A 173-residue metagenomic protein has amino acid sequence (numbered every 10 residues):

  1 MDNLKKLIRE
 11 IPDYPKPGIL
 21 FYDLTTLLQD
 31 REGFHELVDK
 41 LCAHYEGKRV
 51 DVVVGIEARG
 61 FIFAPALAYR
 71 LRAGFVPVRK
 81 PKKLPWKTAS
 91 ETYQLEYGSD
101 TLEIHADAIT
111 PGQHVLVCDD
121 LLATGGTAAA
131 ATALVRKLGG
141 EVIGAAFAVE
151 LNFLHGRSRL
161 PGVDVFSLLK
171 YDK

Functional and structural regions predicted by a protein language model:
M1-V50: Active-site-facing substrate-recognition patch
L4-L7, A129-K173: PRPP-dependent phosphoribosyltransferase catalytic core
G18, V53, F75, A145: Residue-level signature of catalytic and energy-coupling elements of molecular machines, predominantly ATP/GTP-dependent
V50-E57: Short glycine-rich phosphate-binding loop at a beta-alpha junction
D51, Q113, I143: Conserved acidic residues
I62-L71, T132: Short Gly/Thr/Asp-enriched flexible loops that form oxyanion-binding sites at enzyme active sites
G74-V115: Short, glycine/charge-rich flexible loops or terminal/linker lids adjacent to PRPP-binding catalytic cores
D120, G125: Conserved G/P- and acidic residue-centered "switch" motifs that form tight phosphate/ATP-binding loops in soluble
